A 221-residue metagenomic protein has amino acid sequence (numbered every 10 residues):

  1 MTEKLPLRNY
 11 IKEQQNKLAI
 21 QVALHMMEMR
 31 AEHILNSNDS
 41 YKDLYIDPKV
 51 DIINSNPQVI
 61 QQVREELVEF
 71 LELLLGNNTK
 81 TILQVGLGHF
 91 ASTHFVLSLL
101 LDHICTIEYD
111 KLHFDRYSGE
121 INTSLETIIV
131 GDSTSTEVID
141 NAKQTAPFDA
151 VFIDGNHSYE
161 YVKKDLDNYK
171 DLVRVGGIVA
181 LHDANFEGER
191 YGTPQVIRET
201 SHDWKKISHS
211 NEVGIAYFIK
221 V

Functional and structural regions predicted by a protein language model:
M1-F152, N156-V221: A short alpha-helical cap/connector motif
